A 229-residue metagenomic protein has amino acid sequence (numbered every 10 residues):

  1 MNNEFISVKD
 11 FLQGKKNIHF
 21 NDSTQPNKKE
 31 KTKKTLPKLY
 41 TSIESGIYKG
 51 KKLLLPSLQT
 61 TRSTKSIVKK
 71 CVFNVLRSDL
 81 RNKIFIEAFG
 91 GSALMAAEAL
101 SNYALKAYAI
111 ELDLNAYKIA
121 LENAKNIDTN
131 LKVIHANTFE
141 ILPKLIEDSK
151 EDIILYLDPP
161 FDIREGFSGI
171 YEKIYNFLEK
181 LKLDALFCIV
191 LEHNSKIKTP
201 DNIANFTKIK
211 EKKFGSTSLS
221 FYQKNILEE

Functional and structural regions predicted by a protein language model:
M1-G90, L94-N102: S-adenosyl-L-methionine
I84, L105-K106, N130: Residues at the starts of beta-strands that form the adenosine-phosphate
F85-A99, A109, D152-E165: Conserved proline-anchored active-site loop of SAM-dependent methyltransferases that bridges a beta-strand
G90, L114, E140, F161 (+1 more regions): Short, glycine/acidic-enriched loop or turn micro-motifs at the edges of active sites
D113, K118-K150: S-adenosyl-L-methionine
K132-I134, I209-K212: General small-molecule cofactor/ligand-binding pocket signal
S149-T207, F214: S-adenosylmethionine
K212-E229: Core SAM-dependent methyltransferase catalytic element
